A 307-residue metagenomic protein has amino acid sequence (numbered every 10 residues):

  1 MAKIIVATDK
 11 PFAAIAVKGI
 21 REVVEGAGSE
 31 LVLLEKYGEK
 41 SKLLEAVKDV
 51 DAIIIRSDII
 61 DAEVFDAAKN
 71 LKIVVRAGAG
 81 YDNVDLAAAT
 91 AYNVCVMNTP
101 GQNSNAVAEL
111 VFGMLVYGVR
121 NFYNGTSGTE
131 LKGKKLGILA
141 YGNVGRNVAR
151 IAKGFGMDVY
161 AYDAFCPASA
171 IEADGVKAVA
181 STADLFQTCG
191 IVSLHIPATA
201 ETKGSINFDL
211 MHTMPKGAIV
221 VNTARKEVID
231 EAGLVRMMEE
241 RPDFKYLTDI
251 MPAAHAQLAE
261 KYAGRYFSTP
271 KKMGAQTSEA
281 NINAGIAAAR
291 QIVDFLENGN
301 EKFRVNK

Functional and structural regions predicted by a protein language model:
M1-A2, L71, K132-K135, F208 (+1 more regions): Phosphate-coordination loops involved in phosphoryl transfer and adenosine-cofactor binding
M1-V50, D158-Y160, A256: N-terminal glycine-/charge-rich "phosphate-binding" loop or analogous flexible N-terminal tail
K3, A14-G26, T90, M97-V107 (+2 more regions): C-terminal helix-to-coil terminal segments
D51-T129: Phosphate/diphosphate ligand-binding glycine-rich loop within oxidoreductases
A62-F65, C166-E260: Rossmann-like adenosine-cofactor binding region
A108-N124, A152-M157, I286-N300: Oxidoreductase and adenylate-handling cofactor-binding alpha/beta cores
G118-K153: Glycine-rich NAD(P)-binding loop of Rossmann-like domains
G154-E172: NAD(P)-binding Rossmann-fold cofactor-contacting core
